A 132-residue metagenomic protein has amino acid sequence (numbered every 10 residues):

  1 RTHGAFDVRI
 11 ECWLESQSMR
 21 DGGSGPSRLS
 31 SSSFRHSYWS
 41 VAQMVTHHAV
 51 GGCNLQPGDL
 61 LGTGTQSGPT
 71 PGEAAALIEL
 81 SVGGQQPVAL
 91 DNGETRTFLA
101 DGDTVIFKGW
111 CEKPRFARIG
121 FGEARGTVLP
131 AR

Functional and structural regions predicted by a protein language model:
R1-R132: Catalytic-pocket segment enriched in acidic/His residues
